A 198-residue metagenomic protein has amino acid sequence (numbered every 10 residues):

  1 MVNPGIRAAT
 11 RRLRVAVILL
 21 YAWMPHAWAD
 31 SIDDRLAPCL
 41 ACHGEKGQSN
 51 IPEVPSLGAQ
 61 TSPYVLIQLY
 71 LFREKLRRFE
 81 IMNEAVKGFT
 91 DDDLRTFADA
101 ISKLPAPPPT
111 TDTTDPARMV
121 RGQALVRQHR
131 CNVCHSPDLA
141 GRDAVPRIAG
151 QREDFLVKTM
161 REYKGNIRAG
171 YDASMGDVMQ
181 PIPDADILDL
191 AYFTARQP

Functional and structural regions predicted by a protein language model:
M1-R11: N-terminal secretory signal peptides that target proteins for export/translocation
R12-P25: Bacterial N-terminal signal peptides
W28-Q48, P109-T110, T114-P137, R152: Sequence/structural segment immediately N-terminal to covalent heme-attachment motifs in c-type and related
I32, G47-R77, N83-F89, Q123 (+4 more regions): Gly/Gly-Pro-rich "capping" loops immediately C-terminal to redox-active cysteine motifs in periplasmic/lumenal
K87-P109, D154, Q180-P198: C-terminal capping alpha-helices of c-type cytochrome domains
